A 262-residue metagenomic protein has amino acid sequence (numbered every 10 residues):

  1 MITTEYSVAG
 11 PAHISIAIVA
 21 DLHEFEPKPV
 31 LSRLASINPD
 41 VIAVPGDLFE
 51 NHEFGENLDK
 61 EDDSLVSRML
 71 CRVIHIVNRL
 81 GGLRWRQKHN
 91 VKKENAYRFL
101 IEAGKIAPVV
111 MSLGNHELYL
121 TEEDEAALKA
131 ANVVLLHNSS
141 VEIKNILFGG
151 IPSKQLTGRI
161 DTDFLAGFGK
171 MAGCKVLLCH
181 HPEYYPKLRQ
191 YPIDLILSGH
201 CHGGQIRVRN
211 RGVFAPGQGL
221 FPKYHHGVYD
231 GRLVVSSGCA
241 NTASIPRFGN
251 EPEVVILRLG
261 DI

Functional and structural regions predicted by a protein language model:
M1-F25, S36-I37: Acidic, histidine-bearing metal-coordination/catalytic regions of metal-dependent phosphoesterases
Y6-A17, V133, S140-G150, A172 (+2 more regions): Beta-strand-turn-beta hairpins that frame and shape the catalytic cleft of phosphate-ester-processing enzymes
I18-D21, V41-D47, P108-N115, L136-N138 (+3 more regions): Active-site neighborhood of phospho(di)ester-bond hydrolases with catalytic His/Asp-centered motifs
K28-I143: Core catalytic region of metal-dependent phosphoesterases/phosphodiesterases, especially metallo-beta-lactamase-like
L48-E50, N115-Y119, V141, K154-L156 (+3 more regions): Solvent-exposed loop/turn segments at secondary-structure junctions within structured extracellular/periplasmic domains
H52-E53, K144-L147, Q205-G212: Short, charged, surface-exposed secondary-structure boundary motifs
E122, A126-N132, S139-S140, K144-C179 (+3 more regions): Binuclear metal-dependent hydrolase catalytic cores centered on His/Asp/Glu-rich metal-binding motifs
P182-R258: Conserved beta-sheet core of the metallophosphoesterase superfamily
